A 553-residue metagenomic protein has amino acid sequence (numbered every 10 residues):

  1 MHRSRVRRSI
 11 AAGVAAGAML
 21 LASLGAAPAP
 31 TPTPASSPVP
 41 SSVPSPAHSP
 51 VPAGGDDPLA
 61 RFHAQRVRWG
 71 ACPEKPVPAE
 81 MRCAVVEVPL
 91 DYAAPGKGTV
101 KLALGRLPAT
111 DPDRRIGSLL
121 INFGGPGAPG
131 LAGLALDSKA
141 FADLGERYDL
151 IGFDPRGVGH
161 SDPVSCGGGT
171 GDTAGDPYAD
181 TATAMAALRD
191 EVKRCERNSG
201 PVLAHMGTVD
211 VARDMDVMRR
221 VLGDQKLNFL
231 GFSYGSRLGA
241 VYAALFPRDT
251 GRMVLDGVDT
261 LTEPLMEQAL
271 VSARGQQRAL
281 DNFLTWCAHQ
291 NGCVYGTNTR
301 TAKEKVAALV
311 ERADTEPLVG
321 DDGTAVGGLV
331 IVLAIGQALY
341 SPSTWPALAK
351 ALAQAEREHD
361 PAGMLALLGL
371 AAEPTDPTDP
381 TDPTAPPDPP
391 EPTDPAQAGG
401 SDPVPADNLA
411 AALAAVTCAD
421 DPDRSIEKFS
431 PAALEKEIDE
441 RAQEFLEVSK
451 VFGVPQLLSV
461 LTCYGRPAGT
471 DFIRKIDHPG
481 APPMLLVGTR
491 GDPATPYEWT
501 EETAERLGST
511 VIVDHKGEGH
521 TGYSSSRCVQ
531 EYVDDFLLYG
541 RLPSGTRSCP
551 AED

Functional and structural regions predicted by a protein language model:
M1-P38, V86, M215: Secretory targeting and sorting signals
R5-V6, A29, E146, M215 (+2 more regions): Compositionally biased, low-complexity segments enriched in small residues
R7, A12, V39-P40, P44-H48 (+4 more regions): Intrinsically disordered, low-complexity serine/threonine-rich segments
L21-F62: C-terminal region of N-terminal signal peptides and the immediate post-cleavage residues of exported proteins
L24-A27, D91, P247-R248, A347 (+2 more regions): Charge-rich, low-complexity terminal tails
A29-P40, C287, E373-P383: Long, compositionally biased low-complexity repeat segments characteristic of intrinsically disordered regions
S49-I331, D421-D553: Gly/Pro-rich cap/lid or specificity-loop segments adjacent to the active site
L261-L270, A308-V454: Substrate-gating cap/lid region and adjacent catalytic-acid/histidine neighborhood within extracellular/lumenal
